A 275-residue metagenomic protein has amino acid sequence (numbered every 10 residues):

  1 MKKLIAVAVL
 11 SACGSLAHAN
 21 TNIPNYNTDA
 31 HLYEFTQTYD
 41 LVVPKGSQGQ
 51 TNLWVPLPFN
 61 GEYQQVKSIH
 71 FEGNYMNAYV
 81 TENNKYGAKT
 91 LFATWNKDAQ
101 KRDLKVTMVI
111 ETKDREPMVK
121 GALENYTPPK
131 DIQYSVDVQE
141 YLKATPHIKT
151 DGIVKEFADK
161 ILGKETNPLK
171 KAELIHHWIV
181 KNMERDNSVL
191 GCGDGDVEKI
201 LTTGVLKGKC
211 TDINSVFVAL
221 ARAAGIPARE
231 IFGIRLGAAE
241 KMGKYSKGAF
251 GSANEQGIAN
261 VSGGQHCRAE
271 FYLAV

Functional and structural regions predicted by a protein language model:
M1-H18: Gram-negative bacterial Sec-dependent N-terminal signal peptides
S15, G49, I226: Residue-level signal for beta-strand positions within conserved beta-sheet cores that form or flank
N20-E116: Intrinsically disordered, low-complexity N-terminal segments that are enriched in acidic
N22-Y26, L57-K67, P129-Y134, K181-D186 (+1 more regions): Short low-complexity stretches enriched in small and charged residues
D103-R185, V189-G204: Acidic low-complexity segments
K164, P168-E173, H177-C267: Active-site neighborhood of thiol-dependent amide/isopeptide-bond enzymes
